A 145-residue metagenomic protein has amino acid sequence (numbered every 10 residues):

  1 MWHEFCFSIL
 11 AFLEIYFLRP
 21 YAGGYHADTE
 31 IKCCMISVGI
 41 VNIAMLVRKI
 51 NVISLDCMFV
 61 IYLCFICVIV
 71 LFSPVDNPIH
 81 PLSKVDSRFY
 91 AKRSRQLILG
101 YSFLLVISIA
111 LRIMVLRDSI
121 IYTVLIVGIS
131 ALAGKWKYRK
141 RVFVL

Functional and structural regions predicted by a protein language model:
M1-A11, M58-C64: Structural signature of hydrophobic alpha-helical transmembrane segments
I15-A27, P74-P81, A133-W136: C-terminal ends of transmembrane helices
P20-I36, N42-I43, V47: Interfacial aromatic-anchored transmembrane helix boundaries in multi-pass membrane proteins
D28-G39, D56-L63, D86-A91: Cytoplasmic-side transmembrane-helix entry/capping segments in multi-pass membrane proteins
A44-C57, I98-V115: Hydrophobic alpha-helical transmembrane segments in multi-pass integral membrane proteins
I53-V68, Y122-T123: Alpha-helical transmembrane segments
N77-Y101: Membrane-helix boundary/juxtamembrane motif in polytopic membrane proteins
Y90-S94, L104-L145: Glycine-rich, aromatic-bearing surface loops/beta-hairpins
